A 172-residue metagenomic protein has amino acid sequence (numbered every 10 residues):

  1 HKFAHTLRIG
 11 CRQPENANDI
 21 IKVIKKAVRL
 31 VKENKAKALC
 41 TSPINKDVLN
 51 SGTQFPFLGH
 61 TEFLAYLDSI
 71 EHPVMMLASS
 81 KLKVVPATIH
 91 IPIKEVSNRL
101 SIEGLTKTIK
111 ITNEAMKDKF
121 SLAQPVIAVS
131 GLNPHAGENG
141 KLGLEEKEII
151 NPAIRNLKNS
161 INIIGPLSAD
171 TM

Functional and structural regions predicted by a protein language model:
H1-M172: Anion-binding alpha/beta catalytic cores of soluble intermediary-metabolism enzymes, centered on
